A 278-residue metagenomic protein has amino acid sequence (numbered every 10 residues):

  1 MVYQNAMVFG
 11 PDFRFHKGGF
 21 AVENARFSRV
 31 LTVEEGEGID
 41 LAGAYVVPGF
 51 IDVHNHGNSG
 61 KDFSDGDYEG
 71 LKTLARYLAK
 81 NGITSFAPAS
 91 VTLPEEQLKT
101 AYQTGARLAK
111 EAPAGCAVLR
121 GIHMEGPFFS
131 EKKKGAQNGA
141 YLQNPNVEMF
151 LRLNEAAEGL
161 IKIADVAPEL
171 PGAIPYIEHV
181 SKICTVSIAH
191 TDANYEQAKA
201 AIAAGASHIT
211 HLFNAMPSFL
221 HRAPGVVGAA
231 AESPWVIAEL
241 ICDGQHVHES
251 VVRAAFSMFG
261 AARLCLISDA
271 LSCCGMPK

Functional and structural regions predicted by a protein language model:
M1-Q4, V33-K72, R76: Replace "His-x-His-based motif
M1-V33: N-terminal metal-binding scaffold of metallo-dependent hydrolase/deaminase domains
A6, A25, G43, H54 (+5 more regions): Divalent metal-coordination and catalytic microenvironments
G49-I51, S187, L266-I267: Residue-level marker for buried hydrophobic side chains located in beta-strands that build the well-ordered beta-sheet
F50, G57-D65, A87-Q97, A215-E232: Active-site loop-to-helix "anion-binding N-cap" substructures in soluble metabolic enzymes
H56, K72-A101, A117-S130, A157-E169 (+4 more regions): Divalent metal-dependent hydrolysis catalytic cores, especially in the metallo-beta-lactamase
M124, E131-G225: Divalent metal-binding pocket/active-site signature
Y176, Q197-K278: Active-site-adjacent C-terminal substructures of enzyme catalytic domains
